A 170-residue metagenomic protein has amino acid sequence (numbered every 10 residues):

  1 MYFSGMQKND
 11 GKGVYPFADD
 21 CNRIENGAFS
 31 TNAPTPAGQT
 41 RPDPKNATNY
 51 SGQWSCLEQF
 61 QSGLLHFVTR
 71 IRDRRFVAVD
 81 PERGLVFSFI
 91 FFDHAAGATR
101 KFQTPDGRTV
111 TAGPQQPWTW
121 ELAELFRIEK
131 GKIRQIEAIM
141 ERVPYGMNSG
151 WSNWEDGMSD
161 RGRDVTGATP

Functional and structural regions predicted by a protein language model:
M1-P170: C-terminal and inter-domain tail/linker signature
